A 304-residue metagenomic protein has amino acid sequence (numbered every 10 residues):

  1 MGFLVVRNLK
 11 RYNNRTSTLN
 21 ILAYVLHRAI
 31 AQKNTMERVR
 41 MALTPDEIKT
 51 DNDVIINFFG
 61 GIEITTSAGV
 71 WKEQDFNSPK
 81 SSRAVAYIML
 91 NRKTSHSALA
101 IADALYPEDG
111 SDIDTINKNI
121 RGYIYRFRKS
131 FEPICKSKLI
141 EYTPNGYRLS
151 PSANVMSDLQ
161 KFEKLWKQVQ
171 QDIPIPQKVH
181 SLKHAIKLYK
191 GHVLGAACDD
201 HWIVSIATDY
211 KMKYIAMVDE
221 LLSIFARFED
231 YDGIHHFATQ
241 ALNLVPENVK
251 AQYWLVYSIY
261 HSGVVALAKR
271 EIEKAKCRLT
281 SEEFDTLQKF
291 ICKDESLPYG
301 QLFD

Functional and structural regions predicted by a protein language model:
N13-N14, I21-Y24, E229, I234: C-terminal or otherwise distal, non-catalytic regulatory regions appended to signaling enzyme catalytic cores
T16-S82, K138-G146, L302-D304: Short boundary/linker motifs that mark transitions into or out of structured domains
F58, S95, M156: Short aromatic/basic micro-patch
G61, D75-A86, S111-P133: DNA-recognition element of transcription regulators
W71-L105, F127: Short amphipathic alpha-helical recognition elements used for nucleic-acid or partner binding across transcription
G110-D114, R148-D304: Intrinsically disordered, charged and Pro/Gly-enriched terminal/linker segments that flank large helical-solenoid
